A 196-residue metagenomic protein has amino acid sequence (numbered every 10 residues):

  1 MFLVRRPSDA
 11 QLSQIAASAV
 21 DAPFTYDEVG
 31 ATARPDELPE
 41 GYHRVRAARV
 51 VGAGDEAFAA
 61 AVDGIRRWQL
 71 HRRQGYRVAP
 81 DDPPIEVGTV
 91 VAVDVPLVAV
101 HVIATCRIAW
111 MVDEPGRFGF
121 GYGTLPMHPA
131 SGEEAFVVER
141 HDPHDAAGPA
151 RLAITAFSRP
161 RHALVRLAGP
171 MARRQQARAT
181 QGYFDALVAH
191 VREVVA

Functional and structural regions predicted by a protein language model:
M1-D94: Hydrophobic ligand-binding cavity/cleft-lining segments
A16, R161-A196: A conserved amphipathic terminal alpha-helix motif
A47, V91-V93, A104-C106, F120 (+1 more regions): Hydrophobic residues positioned within well-ordered beta-strands of beta-sheet architectures
V95, V138, A156-S158: Short beta-strand segments enriched in hydrophobic/aromatic residues within well-folded beta-rich domains
V98-A147: Hydrophobic-ligand binding "helix-grip"
T124-H128, I154-H162: Short, solvent-exposed aromatic-acidic interface loops
G148-I154: Short coil-to-beta-strand
